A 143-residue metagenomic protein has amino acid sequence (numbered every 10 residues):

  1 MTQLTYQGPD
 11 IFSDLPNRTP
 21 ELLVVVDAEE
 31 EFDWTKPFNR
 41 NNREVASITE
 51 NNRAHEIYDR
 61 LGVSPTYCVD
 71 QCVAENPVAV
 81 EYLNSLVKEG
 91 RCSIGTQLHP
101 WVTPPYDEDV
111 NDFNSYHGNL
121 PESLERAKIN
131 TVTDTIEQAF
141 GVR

Functional and structural regions predicted by a protein language model:
T2-R143: Catalytic alpha-helical scaffold of carbohydrate-active enzymes acting on polysaccharides/glycoconjugates
